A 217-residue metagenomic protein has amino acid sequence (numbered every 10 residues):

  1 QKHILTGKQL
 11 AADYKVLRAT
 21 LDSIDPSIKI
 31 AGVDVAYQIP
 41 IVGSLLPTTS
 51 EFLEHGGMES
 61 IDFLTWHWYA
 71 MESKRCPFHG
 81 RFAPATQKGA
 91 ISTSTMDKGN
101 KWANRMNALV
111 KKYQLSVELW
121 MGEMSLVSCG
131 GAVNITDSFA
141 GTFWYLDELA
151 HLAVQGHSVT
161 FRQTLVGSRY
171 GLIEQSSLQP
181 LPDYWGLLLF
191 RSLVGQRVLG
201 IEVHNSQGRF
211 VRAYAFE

Functional and structural regions predicted by a protein language model:
Q1, H67, Q163: Conserved residues at the C-terminal ends of beta-strands
K2-L5, T20, S176-Q179: Short, exposed beta-strand "edge-strand" segments with a Pro/Gly-rich flavor and a Y/T-containing core
L5-T142, Q155: Noncatalytic carbohydrate-binding groove/subsite architecture in carbohydrate-active enzymes
M121-R212: Aromatic/acidic polysaccharide-binding cleft in carbohydrate-active enzymes
A213-E217: Short amphipathic beta-strand and strand-loop transition segments with alternating hydrophobic
